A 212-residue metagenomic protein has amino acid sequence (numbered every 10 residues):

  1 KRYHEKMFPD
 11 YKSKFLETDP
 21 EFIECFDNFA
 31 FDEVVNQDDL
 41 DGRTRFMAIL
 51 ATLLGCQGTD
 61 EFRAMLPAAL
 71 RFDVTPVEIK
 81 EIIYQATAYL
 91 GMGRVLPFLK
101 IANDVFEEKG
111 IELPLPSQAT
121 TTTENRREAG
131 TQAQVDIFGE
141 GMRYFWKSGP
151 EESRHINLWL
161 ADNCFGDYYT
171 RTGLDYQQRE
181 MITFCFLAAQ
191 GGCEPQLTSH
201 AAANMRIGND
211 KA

Functional and structural regions predicted by a protein language model:
K1-R43, C56, R63, V95-Y176 (+3 more regions): Acidic, glycine/proline-rich low-complexity segments that act as flexible tails and inter-domain linkers
T44-L53, I82-I83, Q178-A188: Short, structured motif recognition centered on aromatic/hydrophobic residues
I49, L66-L70, I83-Y84, N103 (+3 more regions): Amphipathic alpha-helical segments within well-ordered protein domains
T52-T59, Y89-M92, A189-Q190: Alpha-helical transition-metal enzyme core signature, strongest for iron centers
M65-I101: Hydrophobic/aromatic-rich structural module bridging two neighboring secondary-structure elements via a short loop
A188, P195-Q196: Intrinsically disordered, low-complexity segments enriched in Gly and acidic/Ser/Thr residues that form flexible
